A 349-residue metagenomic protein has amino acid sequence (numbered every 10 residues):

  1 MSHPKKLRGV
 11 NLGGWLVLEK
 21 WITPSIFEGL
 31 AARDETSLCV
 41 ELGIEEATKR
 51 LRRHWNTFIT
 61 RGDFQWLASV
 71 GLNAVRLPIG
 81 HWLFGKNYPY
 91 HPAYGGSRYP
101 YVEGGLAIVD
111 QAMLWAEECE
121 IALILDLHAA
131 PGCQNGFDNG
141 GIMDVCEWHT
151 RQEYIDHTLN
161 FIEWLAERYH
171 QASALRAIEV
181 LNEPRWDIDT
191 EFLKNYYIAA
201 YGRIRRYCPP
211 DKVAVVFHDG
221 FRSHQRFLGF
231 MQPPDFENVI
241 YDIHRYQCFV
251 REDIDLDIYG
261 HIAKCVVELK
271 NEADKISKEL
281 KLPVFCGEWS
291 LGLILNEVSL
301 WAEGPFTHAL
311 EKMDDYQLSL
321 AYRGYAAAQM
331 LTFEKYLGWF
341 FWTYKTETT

Functional and structural regions predicted by a protein language model:
M1-N73: N-terminal carbohydrate-binding accessory modules
P4-G9, K20, A32, C133-S299 (+2 more regions): Active-site region of glycoside hydrolase catalytic domains
P24-T48, C146, L295-S319: A solvent-exposed, charged loop/short amphipathic helix patch at secondary-structure junctions
T48-V75, G85, Y90-A129, N139-A177 (+2 more regions): An active-site-proximal structural segment forming one wall of the substrate-binding cleft that immediately precedes
H81-W82, A129-P131, T346: Conserved beta-strand edge residues that scaffold enzyme active sites
P89-Y94, F192, E297-A327, L331 (+1 more regions): C-terminal/domain-terminus segments
